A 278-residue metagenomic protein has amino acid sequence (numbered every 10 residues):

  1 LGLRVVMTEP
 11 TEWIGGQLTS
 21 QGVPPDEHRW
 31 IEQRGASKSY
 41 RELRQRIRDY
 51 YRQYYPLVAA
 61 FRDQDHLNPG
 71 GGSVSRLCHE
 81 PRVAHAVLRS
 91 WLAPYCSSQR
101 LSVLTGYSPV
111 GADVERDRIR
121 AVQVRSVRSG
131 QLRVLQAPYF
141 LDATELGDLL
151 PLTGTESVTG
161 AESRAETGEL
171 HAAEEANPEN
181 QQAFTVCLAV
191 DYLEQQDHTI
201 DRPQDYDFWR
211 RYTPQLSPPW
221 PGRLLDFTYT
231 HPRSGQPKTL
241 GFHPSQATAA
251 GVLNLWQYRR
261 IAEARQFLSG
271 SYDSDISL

Functional and structural regions predicted by a protein language model:
L1-L3, L152: Alpha-helix C-terminal capping segments
L3-R4, E9-Y107, G111, Q182-L188: Conserved N-terminal/central alpha/beta ligand/cofactor-binding core
R4, R29, R34, K38-R48 (+16 more regions): Arginine residue identity/basic-tract feature
S73, L88, P94-S97, R125-S126 (+2 more regions): Sparse, context-dependent recognition of short Cys/His-centered cofactor- or disulfide-binding micro-motifs
L104-G111, R116-A121, R128-Y139, A143-L278: Flavin (FAD/FMN)-binding glycine-rich loop and adjacent Rossmann-like elements that form
